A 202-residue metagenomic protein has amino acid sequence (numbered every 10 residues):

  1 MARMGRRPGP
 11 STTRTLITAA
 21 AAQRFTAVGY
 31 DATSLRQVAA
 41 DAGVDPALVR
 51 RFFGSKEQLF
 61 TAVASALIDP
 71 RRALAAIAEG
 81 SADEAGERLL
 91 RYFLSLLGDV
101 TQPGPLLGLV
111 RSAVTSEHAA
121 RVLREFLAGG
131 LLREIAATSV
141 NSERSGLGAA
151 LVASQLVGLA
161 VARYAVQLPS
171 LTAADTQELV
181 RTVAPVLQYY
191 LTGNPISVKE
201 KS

Functional and structural regions predicted by a protein language model:
M1-R3, K199-S202: Short, intrinsically disordered or compositionally biased N-terminal tails of bacterial proteins
M1-V44, G54-Q58: Basic, helix-initiating cap at the start of DNA-binding domains
A47: Key DNA-contact positions within bacterial/archaeal DNA-binding proteins
T61-L67: Alpha-helical DNA-contacting segments of helix-turn-helix folds
R72-L107: Hydrophobic alpha-helical connector segments
F93, L106-A113, V152-L156, A160: Short alpha-helical scaffolding segments that buttress acidic/His motifs in well-ordered protein cores
L97-F126: Amphipathic alpha-helical segments used for helix-helix packing
A120-R124, I135-Y190, N194-K199: Hydrophobic/aromatic-rich alpha-helical bundle segments in the mid-to-C-terminal region
